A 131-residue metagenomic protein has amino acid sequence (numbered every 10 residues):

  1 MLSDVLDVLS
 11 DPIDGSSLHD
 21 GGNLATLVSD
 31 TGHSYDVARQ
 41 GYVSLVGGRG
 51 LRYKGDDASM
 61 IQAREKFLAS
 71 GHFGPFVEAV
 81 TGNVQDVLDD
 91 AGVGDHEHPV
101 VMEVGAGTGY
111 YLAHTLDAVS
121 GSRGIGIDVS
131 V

Functional and structural regions predicted by a protein language model:
M1-K54: N-terminal auxiliary segments of SAM/dcSAM-dependent transferases
D7, D95-E97, S120: Residue-level preference for short coil/turn positions at secondary-structure junctions
D57-A79, N83: Class I SAM-dependent methyltransferase Rossmann-like catalytic core, especially the SAM/SAH-binding loop
G82-D95, A118: Glycine-rich helix-loop-beta junction characteristic of Rossmann-like nucleotide cofactor-binding loops
H96-G107: Conserved class I S-adenosyl-L-methionine
T108-S120: Conserved SAM-binding loop of SAM-dependent methyltransferases across substrates and taxa, primarily the Class I
S122-I125: Short beta-strand element of Class I
D128-V131: Conserved SAM/SAH-binding beta-strand->alpha-helix loop
